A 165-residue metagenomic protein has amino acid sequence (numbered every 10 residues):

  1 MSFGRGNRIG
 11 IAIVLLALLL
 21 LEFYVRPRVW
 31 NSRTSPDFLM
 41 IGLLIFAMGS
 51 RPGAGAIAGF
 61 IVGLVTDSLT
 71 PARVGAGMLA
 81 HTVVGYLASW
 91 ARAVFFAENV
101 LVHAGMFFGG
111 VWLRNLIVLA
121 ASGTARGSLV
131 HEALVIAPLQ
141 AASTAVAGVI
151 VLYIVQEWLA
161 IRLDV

Functional and structural regions predicted by a protein language model:
M1-V165: Terminal, non-globular segments
